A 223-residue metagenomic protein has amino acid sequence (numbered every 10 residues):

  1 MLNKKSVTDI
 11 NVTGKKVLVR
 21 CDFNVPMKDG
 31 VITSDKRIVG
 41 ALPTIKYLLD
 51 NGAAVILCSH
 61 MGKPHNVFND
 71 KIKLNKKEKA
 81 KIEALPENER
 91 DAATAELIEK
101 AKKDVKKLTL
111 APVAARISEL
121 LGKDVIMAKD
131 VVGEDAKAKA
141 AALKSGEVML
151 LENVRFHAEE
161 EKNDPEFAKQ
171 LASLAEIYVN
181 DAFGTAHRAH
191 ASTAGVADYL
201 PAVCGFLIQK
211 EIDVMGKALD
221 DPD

Functional and structural regions predicted by a protein language model:
M1-D223: Active-site loop-to-helix "anion-binding N-cap" substructures in soluble metabolic enzymes
